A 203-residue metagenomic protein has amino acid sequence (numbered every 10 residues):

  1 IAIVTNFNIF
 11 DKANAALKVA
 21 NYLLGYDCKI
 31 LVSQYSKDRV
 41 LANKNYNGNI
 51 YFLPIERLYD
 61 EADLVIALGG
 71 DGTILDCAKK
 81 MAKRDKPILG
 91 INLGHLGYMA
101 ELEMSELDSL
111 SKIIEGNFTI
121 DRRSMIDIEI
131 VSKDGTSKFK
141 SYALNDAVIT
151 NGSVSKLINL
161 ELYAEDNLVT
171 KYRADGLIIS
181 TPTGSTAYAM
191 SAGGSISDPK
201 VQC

Functional and structural regions predicted by a protein language model:
I1-L64, S105-T119, I130-S141: ATP/NTP phosphate-donor binding region
I3, A67, I179: Redox-cofactor binding/interface segments in oxidoreductases and associated redox assembly factors
K12-A13, G72-C77, S185-S191: Short glycine/serine/threonine-rich phosphate/pyrophosphate-binding segments that cradle anionic phosphate groups
V65, I88, L177-I178: Short, well-ordered beta-strand core segments
A67-D71, K79-K80: N-terminal glycine-rich "phosphate-gripper" loop used for MgATP/nucleotide binding and carboxylate activation
D76, K80-L93, Y98: Gly/Ser-rich helix-loop-strand patches that form or flank binding pockets for ribonucleotide-derived cofactors
H95-D175: Catalytic core of DAGKc-family lipid kinases
T170-C203: Gly/Ser/Thr-rich active-site loops/lids in small-molecule metabolic enzymes that frequently grip phosphoryl groups
